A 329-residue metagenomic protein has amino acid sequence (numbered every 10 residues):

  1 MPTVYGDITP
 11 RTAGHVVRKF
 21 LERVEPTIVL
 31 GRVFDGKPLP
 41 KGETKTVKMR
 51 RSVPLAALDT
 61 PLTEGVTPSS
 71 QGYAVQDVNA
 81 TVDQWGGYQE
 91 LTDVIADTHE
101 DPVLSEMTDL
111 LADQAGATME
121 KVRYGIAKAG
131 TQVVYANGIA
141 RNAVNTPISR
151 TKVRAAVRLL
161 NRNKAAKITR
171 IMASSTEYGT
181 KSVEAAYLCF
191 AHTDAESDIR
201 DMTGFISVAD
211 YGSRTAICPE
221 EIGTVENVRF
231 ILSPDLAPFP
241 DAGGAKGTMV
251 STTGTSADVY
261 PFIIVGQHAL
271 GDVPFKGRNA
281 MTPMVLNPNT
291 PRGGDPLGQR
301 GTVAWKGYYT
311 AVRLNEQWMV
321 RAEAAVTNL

Functional and structural regions predicted by a protein language model:
M1-T81, M319: N-terminal "assembly arms/tails" that initiate or stabilize quaternary assembly in self-assembling proteins
P2-L30, N142-T169, A173, A186-F190 (+1 more regions): Sequence/fold signature of self-assembling virion shell proteins
D35, V144, E177-T180: Surface-exposed ligand/attachment interfaces on beta-rich extracellular proteins
S52-P54, V94, A127, H192-D194 (+1 more regions): An acidic- and aromatic-residue-enriched active-site/binding cleft used to recognize and process polar
G72-H99, Q267, V273-M284: Short acidic, glycine/tyrosine-flanked loop/strand segments centered on an H-E-D-like triad
D83-H99, I171, E177-D198: Structured, hydrophobic secondary-structure cores that serve as assembly/anchoring elements
T98-A173: Alpha-helical scaffold segments that mediate packing/assembly in large oligomeric complexes
